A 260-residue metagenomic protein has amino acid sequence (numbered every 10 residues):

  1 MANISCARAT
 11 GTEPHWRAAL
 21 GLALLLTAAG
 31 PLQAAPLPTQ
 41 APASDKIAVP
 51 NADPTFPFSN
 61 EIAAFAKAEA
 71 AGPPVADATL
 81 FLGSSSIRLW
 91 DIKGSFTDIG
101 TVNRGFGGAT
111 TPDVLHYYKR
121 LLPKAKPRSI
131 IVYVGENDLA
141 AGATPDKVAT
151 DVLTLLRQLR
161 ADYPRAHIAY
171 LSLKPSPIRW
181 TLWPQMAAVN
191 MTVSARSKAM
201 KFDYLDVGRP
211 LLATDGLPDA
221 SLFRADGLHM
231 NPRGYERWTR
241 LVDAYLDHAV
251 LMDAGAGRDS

Functional and structural regions predicted by a protein language model:
M1-T79, I92-S95, D247-S260: N-terminal secretory targeting modules
I47, A52-F56, I99-P112, A140 (+1 more regions): Acidic/histidine-rich helix-loop elements that form or flank divalent-metal/phosphate-binding sites at the catalytic
L80-L82, V102: Conserved beta-strand elements of the Class I
I87-V102, T111-A149, A169, L173-P177: Oxyanion-hole/transition-state-stabilizing segment in secreted/luminal serine hydrolases and related acyltransferases
D146-T154, Q185-N190: Charged helix-capping and loop-helix junction motifs
L155-L159: Hydrophobic positions in alpha-helices of CheY-like receiver
Y163-H167: A short helix->loop->beta-strand "cap" motif at the edges of active sites that frequently abuts
P177-S260: Catalytic His-Asp segment of secreted/periplasmic serine-dependent ester chemistry enzymes
